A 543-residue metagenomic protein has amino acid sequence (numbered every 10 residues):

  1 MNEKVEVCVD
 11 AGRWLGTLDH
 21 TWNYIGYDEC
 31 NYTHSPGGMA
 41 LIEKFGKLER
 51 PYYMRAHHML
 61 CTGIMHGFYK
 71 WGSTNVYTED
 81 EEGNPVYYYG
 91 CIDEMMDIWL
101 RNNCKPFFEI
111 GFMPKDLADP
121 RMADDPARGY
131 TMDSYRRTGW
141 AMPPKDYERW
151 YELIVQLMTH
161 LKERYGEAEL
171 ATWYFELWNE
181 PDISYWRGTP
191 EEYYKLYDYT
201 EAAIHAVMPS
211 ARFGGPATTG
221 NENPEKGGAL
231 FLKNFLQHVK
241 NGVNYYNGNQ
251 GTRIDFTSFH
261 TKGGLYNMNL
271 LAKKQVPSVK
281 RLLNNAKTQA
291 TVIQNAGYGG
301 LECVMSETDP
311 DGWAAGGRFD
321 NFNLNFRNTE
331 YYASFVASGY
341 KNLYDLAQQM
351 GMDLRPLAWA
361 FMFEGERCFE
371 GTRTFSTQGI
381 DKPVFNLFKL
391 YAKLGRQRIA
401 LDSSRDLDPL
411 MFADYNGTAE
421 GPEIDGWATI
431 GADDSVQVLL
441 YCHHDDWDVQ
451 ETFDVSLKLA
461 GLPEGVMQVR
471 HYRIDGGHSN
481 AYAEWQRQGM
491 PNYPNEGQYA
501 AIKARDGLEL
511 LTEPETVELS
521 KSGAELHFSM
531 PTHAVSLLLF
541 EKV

Functional and structural regions predicted by a protein language model:
M1-Y174, E191-A217, R253, N295 (+6 more regions): Non-catalytic accessory regions flanking glycosidase/transglycosidase catalytic cores in CAZymes
Y32, L60-M65, K115, W178-S184 (+3 more regions): Conserved radical SAM core fold
D80, T138-M142, Y185, L270 (+2 more regions): Short amphipathic alpha-helical segments at helix-loop
D116, R121-A123, F175-D182, V304-F319: Active-site-proximal loop/short-helix segments that contain or immediately flank catalytic acid/base residue(s)
P190-D353, F363, P409: Noncatalytic carbohydrate-binding groove/subsite architecture in carbohydrate-active enzymes
L324-N325, E370-T374: Short beta-alpha connecting loops at secondary-structure transitions that line or flank enzyme active sites
